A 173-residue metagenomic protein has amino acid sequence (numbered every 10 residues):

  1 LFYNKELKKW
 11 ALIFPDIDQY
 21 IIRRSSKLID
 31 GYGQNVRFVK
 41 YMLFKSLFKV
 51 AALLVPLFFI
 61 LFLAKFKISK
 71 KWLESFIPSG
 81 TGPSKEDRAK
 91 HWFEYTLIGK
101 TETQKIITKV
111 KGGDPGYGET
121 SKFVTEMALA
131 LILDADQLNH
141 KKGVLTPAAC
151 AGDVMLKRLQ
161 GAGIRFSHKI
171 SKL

Functional and structural regions predicted by a protein language model:
L1-L173: C-terminal catalytic/substrate-binding lobe primarily of soluble NAD(P)-dependent oxidoreductases
